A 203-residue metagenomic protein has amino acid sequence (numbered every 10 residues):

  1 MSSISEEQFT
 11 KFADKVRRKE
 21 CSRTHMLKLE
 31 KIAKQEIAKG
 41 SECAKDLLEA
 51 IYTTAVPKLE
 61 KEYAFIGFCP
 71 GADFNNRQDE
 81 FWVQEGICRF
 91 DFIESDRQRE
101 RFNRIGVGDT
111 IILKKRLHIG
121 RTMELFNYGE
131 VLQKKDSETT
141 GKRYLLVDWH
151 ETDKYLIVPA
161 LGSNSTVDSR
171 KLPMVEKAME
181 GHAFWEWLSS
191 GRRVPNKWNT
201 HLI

Functional and structural regions predicted by a protein language model:
S2-I105, G191-I203: Compositionally biased, charged N-terminal/linker segments
L29, I66, G108-L113, G129-V131 (+1 more regions): Hydrophobic beta-strand residues in large extracellular and virion-surface proteins
K39, K114-L117, V131-K134: Amphipathic alpha-helical interaction surfaces
D73, L117-H118: Short, solvent-exposed loop/turn segments at secondary-structure junctions
E100-L117: Short coil-to-beta transition motif at edge beta-strands of beta-rich domains
R121-H201: Aromatic- and Lys/Arg-enriched surface recognition patch
